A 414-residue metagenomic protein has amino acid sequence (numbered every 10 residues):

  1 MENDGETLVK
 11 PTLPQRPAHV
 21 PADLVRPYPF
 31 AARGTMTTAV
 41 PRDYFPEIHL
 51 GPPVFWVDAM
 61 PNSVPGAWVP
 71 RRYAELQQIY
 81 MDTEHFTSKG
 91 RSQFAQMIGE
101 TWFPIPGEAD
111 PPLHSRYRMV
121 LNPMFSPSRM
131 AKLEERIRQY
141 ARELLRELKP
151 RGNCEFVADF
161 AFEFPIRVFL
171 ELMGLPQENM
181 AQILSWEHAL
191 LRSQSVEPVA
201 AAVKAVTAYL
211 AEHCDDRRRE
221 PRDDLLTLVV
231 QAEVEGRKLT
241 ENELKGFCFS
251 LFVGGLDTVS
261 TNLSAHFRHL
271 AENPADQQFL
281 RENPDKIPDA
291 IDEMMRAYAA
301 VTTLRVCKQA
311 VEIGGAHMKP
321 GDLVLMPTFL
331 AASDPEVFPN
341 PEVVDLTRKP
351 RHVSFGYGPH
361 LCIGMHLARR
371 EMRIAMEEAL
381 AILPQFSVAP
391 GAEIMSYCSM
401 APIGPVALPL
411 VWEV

Functional and structural regions predicted by a protein language model:
M1-V414: Cytochrome P450
